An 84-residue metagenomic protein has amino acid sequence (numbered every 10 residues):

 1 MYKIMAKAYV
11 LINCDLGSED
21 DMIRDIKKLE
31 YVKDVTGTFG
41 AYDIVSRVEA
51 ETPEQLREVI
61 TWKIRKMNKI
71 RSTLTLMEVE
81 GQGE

Functional and structural regions predicted by a protein language model:
M1-E84: A compositional/biophysical signature of low hydrophobicity enriched in polar/charged and small residues
